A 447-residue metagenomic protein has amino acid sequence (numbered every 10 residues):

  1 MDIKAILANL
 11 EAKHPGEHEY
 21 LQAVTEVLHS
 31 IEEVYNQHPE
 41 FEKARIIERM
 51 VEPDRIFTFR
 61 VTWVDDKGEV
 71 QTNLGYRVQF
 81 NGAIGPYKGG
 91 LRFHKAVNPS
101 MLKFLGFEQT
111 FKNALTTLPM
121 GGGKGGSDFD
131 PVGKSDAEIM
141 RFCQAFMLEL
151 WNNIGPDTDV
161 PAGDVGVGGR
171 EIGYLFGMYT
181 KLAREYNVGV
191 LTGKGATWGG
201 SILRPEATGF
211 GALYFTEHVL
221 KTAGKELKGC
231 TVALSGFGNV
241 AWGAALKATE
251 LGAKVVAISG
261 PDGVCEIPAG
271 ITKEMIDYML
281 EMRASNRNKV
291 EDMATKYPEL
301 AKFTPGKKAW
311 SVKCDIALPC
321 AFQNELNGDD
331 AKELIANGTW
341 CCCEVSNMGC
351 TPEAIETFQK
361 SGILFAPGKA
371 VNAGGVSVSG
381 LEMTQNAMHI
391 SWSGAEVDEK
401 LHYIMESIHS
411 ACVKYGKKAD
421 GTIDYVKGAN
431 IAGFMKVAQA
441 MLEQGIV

Functional and structural regions predicted by a protein language model:
D2-A23, V219, E333-V447: Adenosine-phosphate binding glycine-rich loop
H18-L21, Q37-A44, T117, I154-G163 (+4 more regions): Flexible, glycine/charged-enriched surface loops at secondary-structure junctions
E40-Q71: Structured beta-strand/loop patches that form or line metal/cofactor-binding pockets in enzymes
F59-M120, K124, D128: Phosphate-interaction motifs
H94, N113-K228: Glycine/serine-rich phosphate-binding loop and adjoining beta1-alpha1 elements at the start of nucleotide-handling
T192-G195, G200-K313: Glycine-rich phosphate/diphosphate-binding loop of Rossmann-like nucleotide-binding domains
G263-F365, A370: Rossmann-like adenosine-cofactor binding region
